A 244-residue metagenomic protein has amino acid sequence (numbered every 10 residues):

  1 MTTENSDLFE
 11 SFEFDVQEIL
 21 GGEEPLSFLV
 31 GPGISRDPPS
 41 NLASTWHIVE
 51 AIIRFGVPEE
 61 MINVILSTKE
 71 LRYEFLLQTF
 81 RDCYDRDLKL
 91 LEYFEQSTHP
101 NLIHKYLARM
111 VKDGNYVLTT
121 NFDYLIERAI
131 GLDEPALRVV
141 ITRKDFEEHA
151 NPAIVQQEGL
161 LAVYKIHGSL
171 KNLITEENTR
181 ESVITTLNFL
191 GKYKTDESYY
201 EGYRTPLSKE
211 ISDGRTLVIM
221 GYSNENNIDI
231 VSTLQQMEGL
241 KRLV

Functional and structural regions predicted by a protein language model:
M1-V244: Conserved catalytic-core helix/loop/strand module for nucleotide-ribose chemistry
